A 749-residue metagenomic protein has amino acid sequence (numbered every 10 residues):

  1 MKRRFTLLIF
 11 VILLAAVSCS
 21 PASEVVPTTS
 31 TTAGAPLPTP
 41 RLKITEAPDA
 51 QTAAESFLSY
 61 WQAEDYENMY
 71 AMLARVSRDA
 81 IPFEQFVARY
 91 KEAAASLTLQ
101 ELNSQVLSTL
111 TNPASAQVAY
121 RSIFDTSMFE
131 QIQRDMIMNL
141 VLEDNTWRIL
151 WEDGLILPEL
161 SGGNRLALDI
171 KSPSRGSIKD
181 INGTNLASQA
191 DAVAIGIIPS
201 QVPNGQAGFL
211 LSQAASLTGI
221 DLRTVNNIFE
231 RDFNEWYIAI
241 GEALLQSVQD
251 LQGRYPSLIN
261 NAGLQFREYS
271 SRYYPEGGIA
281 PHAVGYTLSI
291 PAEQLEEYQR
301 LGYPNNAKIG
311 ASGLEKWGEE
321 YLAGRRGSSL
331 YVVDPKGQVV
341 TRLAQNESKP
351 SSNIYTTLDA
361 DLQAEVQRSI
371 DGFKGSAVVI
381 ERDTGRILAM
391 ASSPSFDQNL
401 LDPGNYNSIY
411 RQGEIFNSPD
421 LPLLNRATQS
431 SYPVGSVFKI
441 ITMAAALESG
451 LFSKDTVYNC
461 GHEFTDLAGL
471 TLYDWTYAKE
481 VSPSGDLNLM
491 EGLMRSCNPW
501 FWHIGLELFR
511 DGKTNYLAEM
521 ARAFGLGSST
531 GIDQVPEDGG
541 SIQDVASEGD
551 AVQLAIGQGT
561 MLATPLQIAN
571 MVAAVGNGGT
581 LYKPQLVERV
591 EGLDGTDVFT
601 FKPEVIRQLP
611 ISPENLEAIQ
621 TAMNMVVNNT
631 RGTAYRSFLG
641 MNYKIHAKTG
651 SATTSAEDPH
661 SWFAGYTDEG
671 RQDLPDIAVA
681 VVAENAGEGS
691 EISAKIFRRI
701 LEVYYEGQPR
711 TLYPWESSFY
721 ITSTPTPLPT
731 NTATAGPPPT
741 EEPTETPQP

Functional and structural regions predicted by a protein language model:
M1-T6: Bacterial N-terminal signal peptides that target proteins for export
A15-S18: C-terminal motif of bacterial Sec signal peptides marking the signal peptidase cleavage site
P21-P27, Q105, N112-S376, F396-P422 (+4 more regions): Extracytoplasmic/periplasmic proteins that interact with beta-lactams or build/remodel peptidoglycan
P21-S59, A63: Short, low-complexity N-terminal intrinsically disordered segments enriched in polar/charged residues
T32, P38-T39, D597, I696-P749: Short, gly/Ser/Thr-rich active-site loops of penicillin-recognizing serine hydrolases
L42-T45, Q51-T52, S56, A63-Q117: Short solvent-exposed beta->alpha transition segments
P48-A63, E67-A71, E84, A88 (+26 more regions): Solvent-exposed, polar/charged alpha-helical surfaces in well-ordered, non-transmembrane soluble domains, broadly
V333-L343, D383-S436, I441-V682, G689 (+2 more regions): Beta-lactam-recognizing serine transpeptidase/beta-lactamase-like catalytic domain environment
